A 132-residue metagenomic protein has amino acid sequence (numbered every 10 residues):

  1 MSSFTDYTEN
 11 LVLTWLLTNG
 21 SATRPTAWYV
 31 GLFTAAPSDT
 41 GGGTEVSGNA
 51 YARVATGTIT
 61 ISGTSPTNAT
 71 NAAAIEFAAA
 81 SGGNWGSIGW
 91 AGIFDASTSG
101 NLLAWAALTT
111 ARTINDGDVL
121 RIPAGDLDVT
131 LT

Functional and structural regions predicted by a protein language model:
M1-A91, D95-T132: Small cysteine-rich, disulfide-bonded extracellular modules of the LU/uPAR three-finger superfamily and closely related
